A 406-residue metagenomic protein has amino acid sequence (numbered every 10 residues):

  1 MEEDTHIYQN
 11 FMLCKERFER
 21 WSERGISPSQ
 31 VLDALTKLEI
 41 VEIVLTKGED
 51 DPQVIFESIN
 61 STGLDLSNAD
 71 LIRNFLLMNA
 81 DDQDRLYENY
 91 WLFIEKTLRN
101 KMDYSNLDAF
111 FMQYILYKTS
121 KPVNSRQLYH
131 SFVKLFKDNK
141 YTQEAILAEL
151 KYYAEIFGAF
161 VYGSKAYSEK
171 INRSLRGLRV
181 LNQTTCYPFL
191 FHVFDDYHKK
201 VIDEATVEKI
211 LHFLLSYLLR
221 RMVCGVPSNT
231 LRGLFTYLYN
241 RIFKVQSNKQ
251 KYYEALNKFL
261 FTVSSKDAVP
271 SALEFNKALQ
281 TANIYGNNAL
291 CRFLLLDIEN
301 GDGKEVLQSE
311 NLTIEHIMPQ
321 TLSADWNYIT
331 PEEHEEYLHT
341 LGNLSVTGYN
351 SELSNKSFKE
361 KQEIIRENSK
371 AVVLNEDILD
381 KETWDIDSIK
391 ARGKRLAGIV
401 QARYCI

Functional and structural regions predicted by a protein language model:
M1-K121, I365, A371, I378-E382 (+2 more regions): Glycine- and hydrophobic-rich flexible loops that cap the catalytic core of alpha/beta enzyme folds
N10-W21, I146, L150-Y153, F157-F160 (+1 more regions): Short, Φ-rich (hydrophobic/aromatic) sequence segments
S27-V31, V41-V44, S174-V180, N300-K304 (+2 more regions): Generic recognition of flexible, low-complexity loop/linker segments
L35, E39-T46, S67-A289: A cross-family structural signal marking well-folded subdomains
F56, F191-F194, V207, L211 (+5 more regions): Generic hydrophobic alpha-helical scaffold/packing signal
E57-I59, L76, V180-Q183, E332-E336: Segments forming glycine/polar-rich beta-alpha architectures that bind adenosine-containing cofactors
S58-D65, L77-D82, D196, S216 (+5 more regions): Short, well-ordered loop/turn and helix-capping segments at boundaries between secondary-structure elements and domains
F243-T383, I389: Betabetaalpha-Me/HNH-type nuclease active-site subdomain
